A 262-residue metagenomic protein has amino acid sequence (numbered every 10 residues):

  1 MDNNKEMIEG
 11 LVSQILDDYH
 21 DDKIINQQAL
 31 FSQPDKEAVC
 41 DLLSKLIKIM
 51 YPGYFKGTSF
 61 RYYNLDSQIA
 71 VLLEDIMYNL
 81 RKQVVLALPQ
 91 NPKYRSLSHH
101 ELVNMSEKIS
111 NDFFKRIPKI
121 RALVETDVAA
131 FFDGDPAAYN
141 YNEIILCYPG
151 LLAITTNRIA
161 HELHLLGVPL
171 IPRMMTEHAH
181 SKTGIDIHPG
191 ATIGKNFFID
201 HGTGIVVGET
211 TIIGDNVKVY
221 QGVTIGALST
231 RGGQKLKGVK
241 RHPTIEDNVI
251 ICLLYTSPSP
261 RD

Functional and structural regions predicted by a protein language model:
M1-M174: Terminal amphipathic alpha-helical/low-complexity segments used for targeting or macromolecular assembly
I159, E177, T224-G226: Double-stranded beta-helix
L163-K195: Short, conserved active-site entrance elements at the starts or edges of catalytic domains
T183, P189, G194-N196, H201-T203 (+7 more regions): Short, well-ordered coil/turn residues that connect adjacent beta-strands
Y255-D262: Conserved small/polar residues in nucleotide/adenosyl-binding loops
